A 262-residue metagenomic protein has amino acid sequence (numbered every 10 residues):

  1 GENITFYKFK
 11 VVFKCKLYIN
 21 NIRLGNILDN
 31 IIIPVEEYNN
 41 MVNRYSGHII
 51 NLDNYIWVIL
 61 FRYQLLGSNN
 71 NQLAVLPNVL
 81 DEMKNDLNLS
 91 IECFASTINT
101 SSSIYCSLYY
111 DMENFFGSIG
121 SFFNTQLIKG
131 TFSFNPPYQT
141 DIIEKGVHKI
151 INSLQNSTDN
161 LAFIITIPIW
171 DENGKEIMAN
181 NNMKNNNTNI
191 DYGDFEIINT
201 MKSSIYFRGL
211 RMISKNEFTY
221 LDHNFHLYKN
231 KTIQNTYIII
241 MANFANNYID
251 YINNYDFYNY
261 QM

Functional and structural regions predicted by a protein language model:
G1-F134, Y138-M262: Class I S-adenosyl-L-methionine
